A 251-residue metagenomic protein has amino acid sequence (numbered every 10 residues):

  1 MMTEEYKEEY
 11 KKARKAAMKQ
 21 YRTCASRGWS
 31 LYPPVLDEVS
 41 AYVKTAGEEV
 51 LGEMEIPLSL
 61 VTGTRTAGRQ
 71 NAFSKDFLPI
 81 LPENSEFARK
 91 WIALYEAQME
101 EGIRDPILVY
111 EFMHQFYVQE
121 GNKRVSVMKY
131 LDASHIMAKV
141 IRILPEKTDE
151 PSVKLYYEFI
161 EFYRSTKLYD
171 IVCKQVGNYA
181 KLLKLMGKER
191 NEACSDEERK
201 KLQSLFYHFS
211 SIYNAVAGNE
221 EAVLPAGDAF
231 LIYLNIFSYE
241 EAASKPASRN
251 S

Functional and structural regions predicted by a protein language model:
M1-M113, Q119-E120, Y130, V172-G187 (+1 more regions): Short, charged/polar connector segments at secondary-structure boundaries
E86-F87, D132-S134, R142-P145, I160-T166: Glycine-rich loops and low-complexity Gly/Arg-rich segments that provide flexible linkers or classic glycine-based
E101-F116, K123-L155: A short, basic-hydrophobic beta/loop patch
V118-G121, L202: A broad "ordered helical/assembly scaffold" signature
K147-C194: Charged, amphipathic alpha-helical linkers/stalks
E197-Q203: Long, charge-rich alpha-helical interaction segments
